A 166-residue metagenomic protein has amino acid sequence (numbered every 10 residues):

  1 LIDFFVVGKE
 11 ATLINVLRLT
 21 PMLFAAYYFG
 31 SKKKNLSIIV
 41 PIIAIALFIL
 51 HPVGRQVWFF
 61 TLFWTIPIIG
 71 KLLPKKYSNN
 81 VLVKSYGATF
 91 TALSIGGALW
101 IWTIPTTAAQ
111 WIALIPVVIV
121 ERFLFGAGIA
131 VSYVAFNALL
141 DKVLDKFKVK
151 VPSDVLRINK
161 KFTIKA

Functional and structural regions predicted by a protein language model:
L1-I49: Alpha-helical membrane segments and adjacent membrane-interface helices in multi-pass membrane proteins
I2-V6, F48-G54, L72-P74, W100-T107: Juxtamembrane "helix-exit" motif on the non-cytosolic side of transmembrane helices
E10-R18, N35-I39, G54-F63, N79-V83: Short, aromatic-rich membrane-interface segments at the entry and exit of alpha-helical transmembrane domains
F24-K32, I49-G54, L72-K76, F90: Short, well-ordered alpha-helical segments in soluble proteins
T61-A166: Alpha-helical transmembrane segments and their cytosolic interface
